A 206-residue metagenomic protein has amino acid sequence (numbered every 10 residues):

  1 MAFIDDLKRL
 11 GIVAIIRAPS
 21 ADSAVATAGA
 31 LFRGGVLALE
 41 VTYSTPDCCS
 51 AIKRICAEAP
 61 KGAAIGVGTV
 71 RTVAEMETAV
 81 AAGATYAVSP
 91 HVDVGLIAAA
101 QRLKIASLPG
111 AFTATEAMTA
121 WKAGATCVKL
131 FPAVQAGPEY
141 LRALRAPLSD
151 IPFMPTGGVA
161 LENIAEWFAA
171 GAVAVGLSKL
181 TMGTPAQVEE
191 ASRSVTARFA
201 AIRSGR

Functional and structural regions predicted by a protein language model:
M1-T85, V92, R102-L103, D150-F153 (+2 more regions): Conserved N-terminal beta1-alpha1 strand-loop-helix module at the mouth
T27, T72-A82, T115-A123, Y140 (+1 more regions): Catalytic cores of alpha/beta
G29, K122, V134-G137, L141-R142 (+2 more regions): Mobile acidic interaction elements
Y43, T69, P90-V92, A111-T113 (+3 more regions): Short secondary-structure boundary segments
P46, T119, Y140, A146-M154: Shared catalytic-loop signature of beta/alpha-barrel
Y86, P90-Q135: Histidine/lysine/aspartate-rich catalytic loop segments that bind and position anionic ligands
Y86-L96, K129-P138, A170-A191: Glycine-rich phosphate-binding active-site loops on the catalytic face of alpha/beta enzymes
